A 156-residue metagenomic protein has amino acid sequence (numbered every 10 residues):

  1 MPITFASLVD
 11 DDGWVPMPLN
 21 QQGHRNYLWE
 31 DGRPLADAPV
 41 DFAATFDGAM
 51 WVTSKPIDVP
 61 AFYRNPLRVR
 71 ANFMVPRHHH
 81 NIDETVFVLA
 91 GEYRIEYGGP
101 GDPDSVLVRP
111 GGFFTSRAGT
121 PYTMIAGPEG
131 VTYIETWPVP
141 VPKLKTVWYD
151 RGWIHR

Functional and structural regions predicted by a protein language model:
M1-A61, P76, R151-R156: A short, N-terminal "cap"/entry segment at the start of jelly-roll beta-barrel domains of the cupin/DSBH fold
Y63-H80: Conserved short histidine dyad/triad with adjacent acidic residue
R64-R68, T85, S105, F113-T115: Conserved hydrophobic/aromatic beta-strand scaffold that supports enzyme active sites
L67, T123-R156: Double-stranded beta-helix
A71, N81-I82, G101, T120-P121 (+1 more regions): A generic "binding-loop/recognition-motif" signal
V75-R77, I95-E96, S116, P121-P128 (+1 more regions): Short beta-strand His + acidic residue motifs that chelate non-heme Fe in jelly-roll/DSBH and cupin folds
I82-R94, G98-G99: Glycine- and acidic-residue-biased ligand/ion/polar-headgroup-sensing regions
G99-G119: Short acidic-glycine-tyrosine-enriched beta hairpin
